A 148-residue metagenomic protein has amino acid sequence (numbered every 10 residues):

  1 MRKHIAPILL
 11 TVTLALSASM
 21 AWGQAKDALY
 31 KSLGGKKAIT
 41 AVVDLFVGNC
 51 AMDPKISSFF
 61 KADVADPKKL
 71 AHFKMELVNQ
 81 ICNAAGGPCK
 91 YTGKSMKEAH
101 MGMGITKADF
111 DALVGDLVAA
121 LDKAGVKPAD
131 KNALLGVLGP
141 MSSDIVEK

Functional and structural regions predicted by a protein language model:
M1-L9: Bacterial N-terminal signal peptides that target proteins for export
I8-S17: Bacterial N-terminal signal peptides
W22-K148: Core of compact, soluble alpha-helical bundle domains
